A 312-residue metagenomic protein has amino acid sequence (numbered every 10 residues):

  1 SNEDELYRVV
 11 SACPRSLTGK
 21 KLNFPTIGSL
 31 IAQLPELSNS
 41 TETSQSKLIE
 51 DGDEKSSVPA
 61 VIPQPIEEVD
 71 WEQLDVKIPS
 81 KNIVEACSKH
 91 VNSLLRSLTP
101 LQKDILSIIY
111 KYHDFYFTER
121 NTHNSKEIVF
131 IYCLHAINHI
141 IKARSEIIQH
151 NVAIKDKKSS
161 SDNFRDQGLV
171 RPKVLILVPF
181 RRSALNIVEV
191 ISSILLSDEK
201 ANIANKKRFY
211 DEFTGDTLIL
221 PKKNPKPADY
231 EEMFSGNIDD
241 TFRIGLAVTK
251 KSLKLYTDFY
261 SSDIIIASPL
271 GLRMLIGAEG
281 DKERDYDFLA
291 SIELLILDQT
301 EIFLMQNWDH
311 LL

Functional and structural regions predicted by a protein language model:
S1-F164: Conserved pre-motif I regulatory segment
Q102, V170-V174, I238-I244, Y260-I265 (+2 more regions): Core residues of folded domains in eukaryotic genome-function proteins
Y116, I140, S145-I147, R182-N186 (+4 more regions): Eukaryotic short linear interaction motifs
H123, N163-D166, E232-G236, L253-T257 (+3 more regions): Beta-strand elements of modular eukaryotic interaction domains
N124-I137, I147, S183-A184, F259-I265 (+1 more regions): Phosphate/oxyanion-binding active-site loops and adjacent basic polyanion-contact surfaces
S125-L134, A153-M233: Conserved Walker A/P-loop ATP-binding site and its immediately adjacent core in helicase/helicase-like ATPase domains
A136, S262-L275, E279-L312: SF2 helicase catalytic motif II
K207-G271: Inter-Walker segment of RecA-like/P-loop motor cores
